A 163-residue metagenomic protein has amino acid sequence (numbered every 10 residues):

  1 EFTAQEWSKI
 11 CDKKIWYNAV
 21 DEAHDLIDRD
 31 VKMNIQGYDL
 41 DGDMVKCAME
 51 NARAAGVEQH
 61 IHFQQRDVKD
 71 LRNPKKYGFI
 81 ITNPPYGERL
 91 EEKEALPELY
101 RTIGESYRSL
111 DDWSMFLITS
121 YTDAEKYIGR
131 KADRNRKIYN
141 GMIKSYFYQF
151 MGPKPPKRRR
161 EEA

Functional and structural regions predicted by a protein language model:
E1-R72, E88-R89, A95: Conserved S-adenosyl-L-methionine
D67-D70, P74-A163: C-terminal catalytic and target-recognition region of SAM-dependent MTase-like enzymes, primarily methyltransferases
